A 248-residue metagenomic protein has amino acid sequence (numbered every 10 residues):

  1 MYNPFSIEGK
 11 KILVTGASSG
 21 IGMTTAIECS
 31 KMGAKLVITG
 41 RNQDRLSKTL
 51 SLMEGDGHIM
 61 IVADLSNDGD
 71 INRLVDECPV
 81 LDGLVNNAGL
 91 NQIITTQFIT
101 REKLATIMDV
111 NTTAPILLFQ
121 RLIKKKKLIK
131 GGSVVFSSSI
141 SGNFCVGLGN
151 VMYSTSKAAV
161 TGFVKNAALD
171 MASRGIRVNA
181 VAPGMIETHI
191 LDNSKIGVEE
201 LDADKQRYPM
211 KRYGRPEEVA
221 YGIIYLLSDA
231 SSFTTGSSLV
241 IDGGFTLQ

Functional and structural regions predicted by a protein language model:
Y2-N3, I224, T235-Q248: Short C-terminal tail/terminal secondary-structure segment of NAD(P)H-dependent dehydrogenase/reductase domains
S18-G20: Conserved glycine-rich cofactor-binding loop
T95-T96, K103-A105, D204: Substrate-binding pocket helix/loop in short-chain dehydrogenase/reductase
F119, S156, V164: Active-site helix of classical SDR
K124, L169-D170, S232: Alpha-helical segment proximal to the catalytic Tyr-Lys
S139: Residue(s) in the substrate-gating loop at a strand-loop-helix junction that position the organic substrate next
A172, R177, T234-G236: Short, small/polar-rich loop/turn modules that mediate ligand/substrate recognition or access, typified
